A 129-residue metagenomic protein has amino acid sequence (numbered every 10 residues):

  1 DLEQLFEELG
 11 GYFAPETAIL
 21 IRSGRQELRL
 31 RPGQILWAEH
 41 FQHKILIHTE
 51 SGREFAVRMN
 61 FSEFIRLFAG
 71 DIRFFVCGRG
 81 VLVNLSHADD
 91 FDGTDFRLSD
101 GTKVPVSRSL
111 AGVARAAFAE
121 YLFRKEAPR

Functional and structural regions predicted by a protein language model:
D1-S99, K103-P105: Conserved binding/recognition cores within well-folded domains
V113-R124: Short, basic/aromatic-enriched C-terminal tail that caps enzymatic domains
K125-R129: Intrinsically disordered, low-complexity protein-interaction/activation regions
